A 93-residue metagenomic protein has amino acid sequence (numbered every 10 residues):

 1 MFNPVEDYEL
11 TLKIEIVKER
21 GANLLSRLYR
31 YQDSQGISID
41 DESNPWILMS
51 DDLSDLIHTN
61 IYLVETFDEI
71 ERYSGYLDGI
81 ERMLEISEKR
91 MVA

Functional and structural regions predicted by a protein language model:
M1-V5, E85-A93: Short intrinsically disordered terminal tails
F2-S38: N-terminal acidic leader/helix
E6, E15-K18, L48, E65 (+1 more regions): N-terminal non-cleavable signal-anchor helices
L10, E15-V17, L24-R27, P45 (+3 more regions): Intrinsically disordered, low-complexity regions enriched in serine, threonine, proline and polar/charged residues
S34-L84: Acidic, low-complexity, intrinsically disordered interaction modules
